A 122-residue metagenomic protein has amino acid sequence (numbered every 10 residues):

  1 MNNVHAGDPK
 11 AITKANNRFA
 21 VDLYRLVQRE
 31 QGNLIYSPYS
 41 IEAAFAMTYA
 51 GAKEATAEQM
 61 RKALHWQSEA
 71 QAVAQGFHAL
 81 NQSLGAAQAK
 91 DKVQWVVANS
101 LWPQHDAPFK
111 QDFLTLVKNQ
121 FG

Functional and structural regions predicted by a protein language model:
M1-G122: Extended, solvent-exposed regulatory segments
